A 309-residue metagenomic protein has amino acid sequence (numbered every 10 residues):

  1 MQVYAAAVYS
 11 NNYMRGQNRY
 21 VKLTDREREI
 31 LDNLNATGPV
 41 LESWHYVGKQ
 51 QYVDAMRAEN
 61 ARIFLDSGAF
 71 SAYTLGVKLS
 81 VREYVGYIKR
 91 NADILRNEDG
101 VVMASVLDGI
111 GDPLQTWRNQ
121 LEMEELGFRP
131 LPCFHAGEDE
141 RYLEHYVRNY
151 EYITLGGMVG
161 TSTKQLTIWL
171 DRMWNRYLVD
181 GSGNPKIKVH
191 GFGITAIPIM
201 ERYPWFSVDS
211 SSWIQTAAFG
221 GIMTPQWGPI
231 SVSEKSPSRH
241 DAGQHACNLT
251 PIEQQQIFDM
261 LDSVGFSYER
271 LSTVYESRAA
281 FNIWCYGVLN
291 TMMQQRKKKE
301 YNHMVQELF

Functional and structural regions predicted by a protein language model:
M1-N35, N248-F309: C-terminal extensions of enzymes
M1-R118, H303-F309: Non-catalytic, usually N-terminal nucleic-acid engagement modules in DNA/RNA processing proteins
L34, R90-M103, E122-F128, R176-I187 (+1 more regions): A structural motif corresponding to the C-terminal end of an alpha-helix and its immediate exit/capping segment
Y52-V53, V85-A92, W117-L121, L143 (+4 more regions): Generic structural signal for well-ordered alpha-helices, preferentially at hydrophobic/aromatic core positions
A61, P204-L271, L308: Metal-ion/cofactor- or nucleotide/acyl-coenzyme-handling active-site neighborhoods
D66, P132, Y203: Conserved, mostly hydrophobic/aromatic
R129-F192, A196, S212-S236: Glycine/Thr-rich beta-alpha phosphate-binding loop at enzyme active sites
T195-M200, P204: Acidic, divalent-metal-coordinating active-site segment for phosphoryl/phosphodiester hydrolysis, typified by short
